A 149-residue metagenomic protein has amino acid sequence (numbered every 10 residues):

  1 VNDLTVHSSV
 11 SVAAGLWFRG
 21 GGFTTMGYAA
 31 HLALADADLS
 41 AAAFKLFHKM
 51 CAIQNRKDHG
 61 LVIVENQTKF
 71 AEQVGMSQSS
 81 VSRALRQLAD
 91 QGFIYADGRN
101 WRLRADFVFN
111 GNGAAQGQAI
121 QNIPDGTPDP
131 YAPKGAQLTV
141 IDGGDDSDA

Functional and structural regions predicted by a protein language model:
V1-T68, A149: Short recognition helix of helix-turn-helix/winged-helix DNA-binding domains
A33-A37, Q118-A119, I123, V140: Short intrinsically disordered, low-complexity segments
D36, I53-G111: Winged helix-turn-helix DNA-binding recognition segment
A105-P124: Intrinsically disordered, low-complexity basic tails/linkers immediately adjacent to helix-turn-helix/homeobox/MYB/SANT
G126, P130-P133, L138-G143: Short hydrophobic short-linear motifs embedded in intrinsically disordered terminal tails or helical linkers
G143-A149: D/E-rich low-complexity acidic segments and tails
